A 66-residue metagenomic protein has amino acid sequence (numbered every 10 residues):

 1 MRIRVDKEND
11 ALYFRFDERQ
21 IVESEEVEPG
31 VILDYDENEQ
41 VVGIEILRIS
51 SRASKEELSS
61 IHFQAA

Functional and structural regions predicted by a protein language model:
M1-A66: Small, basic N-terminal interaction modules of short regulatory proteins
